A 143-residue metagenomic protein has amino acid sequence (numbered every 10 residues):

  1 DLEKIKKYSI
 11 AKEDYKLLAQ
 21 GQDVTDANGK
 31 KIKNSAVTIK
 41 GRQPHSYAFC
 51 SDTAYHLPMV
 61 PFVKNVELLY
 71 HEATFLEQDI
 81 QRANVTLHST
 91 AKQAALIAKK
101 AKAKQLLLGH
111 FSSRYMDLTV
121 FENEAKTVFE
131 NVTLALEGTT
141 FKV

Functional and structural regions predicted by a protein language model:
D1-F49, T53-P61, L68: Active-site-proximal loop/helix segment associated with metal-binding centers of metalloenzymes
Y55-V143: Binuclear metal-ion centers of metallo-dependent hydrolases, dominated by the metallo-beta-lactamase
